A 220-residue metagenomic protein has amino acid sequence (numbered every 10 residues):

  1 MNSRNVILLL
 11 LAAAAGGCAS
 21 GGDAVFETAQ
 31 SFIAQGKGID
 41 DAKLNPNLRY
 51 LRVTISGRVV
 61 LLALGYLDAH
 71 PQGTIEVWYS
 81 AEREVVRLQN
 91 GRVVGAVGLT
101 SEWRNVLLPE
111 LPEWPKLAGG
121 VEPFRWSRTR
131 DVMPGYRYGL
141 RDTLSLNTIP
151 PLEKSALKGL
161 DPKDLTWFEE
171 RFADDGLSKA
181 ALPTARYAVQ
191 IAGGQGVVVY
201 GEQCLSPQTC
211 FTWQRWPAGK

Functional and structural regions predicted by a protein language model:
M1-I7: Bacterial N-terminal signal peptides that target proteins for export
I7-L10, L107, G159: Acidic/proline-rich low-complexity IDRs
L9-A12, G120: Processing junctions and N-termini across compartments
A14-G17: C-terminal motif of bacterial Sec signal peptides marking the signal peptidase cleavage site
A19-V97, R104-N105, F124, T129-K220: Acidic, serine/threonine-rich low-complexity disordered tracts
V106-A118: Surface-exposed beta-loop interaction hotspot
